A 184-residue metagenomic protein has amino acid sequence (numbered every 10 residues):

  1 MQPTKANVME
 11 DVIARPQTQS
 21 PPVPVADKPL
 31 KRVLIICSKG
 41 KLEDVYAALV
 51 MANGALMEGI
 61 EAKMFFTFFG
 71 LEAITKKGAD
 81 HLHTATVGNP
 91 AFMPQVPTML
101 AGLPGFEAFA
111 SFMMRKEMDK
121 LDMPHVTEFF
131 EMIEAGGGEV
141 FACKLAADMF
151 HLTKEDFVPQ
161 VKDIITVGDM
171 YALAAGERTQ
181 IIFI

Functional and structural regions predicted by a protein language model:
Q2-A26: Positively charged, low-complexity intrinsically disordered leader regions
L34-V45, I74, E117-L121: Short, glycine-rich nucleotide/cofactor-binding loops
Y46-G59, M64: Histidine-anchored nucleotide/phosphate-binding helix
A62-F68, F141-K144: Short internal beta-strands
G70-H83: N-terminal beta-loop-helix "entrance" segment that forms/cooperates in small-molecule cofactor or anionic ligand
L82-M114, M118, D122: A glycine-rich helix N-cap at a beta->alpha junction
F109-L173: A charged, amphipathic interaction segment
R178-I184: A hydrophobic membrane-anchoring alpha-helix module
